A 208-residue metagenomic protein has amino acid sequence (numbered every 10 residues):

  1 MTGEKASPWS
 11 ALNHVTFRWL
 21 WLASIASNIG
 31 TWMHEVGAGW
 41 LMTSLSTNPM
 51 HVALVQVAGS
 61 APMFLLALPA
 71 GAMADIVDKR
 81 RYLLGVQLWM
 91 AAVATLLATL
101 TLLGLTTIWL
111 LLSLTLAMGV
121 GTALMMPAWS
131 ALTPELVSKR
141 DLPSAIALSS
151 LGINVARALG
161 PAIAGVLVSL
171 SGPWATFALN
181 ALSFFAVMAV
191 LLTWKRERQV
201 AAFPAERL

Functional and structural regions predicted by a protein language model:
M1-L208: Alpha-helical transmembrane-bundle signature of multi-pass membrane transport and export proteins
